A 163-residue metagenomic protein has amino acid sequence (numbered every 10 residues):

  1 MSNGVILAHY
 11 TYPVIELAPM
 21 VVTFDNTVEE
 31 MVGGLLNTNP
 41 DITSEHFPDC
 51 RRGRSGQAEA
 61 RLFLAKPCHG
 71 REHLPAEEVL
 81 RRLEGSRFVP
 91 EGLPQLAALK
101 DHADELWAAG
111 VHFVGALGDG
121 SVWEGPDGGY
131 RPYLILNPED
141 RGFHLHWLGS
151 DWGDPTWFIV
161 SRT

Functional and structural regions predicted by a protein language model:
M1-V89, P94-T163: A binding-site-centric feature that preferentially detects glycan-recognition modules on secreted/surface proteins
